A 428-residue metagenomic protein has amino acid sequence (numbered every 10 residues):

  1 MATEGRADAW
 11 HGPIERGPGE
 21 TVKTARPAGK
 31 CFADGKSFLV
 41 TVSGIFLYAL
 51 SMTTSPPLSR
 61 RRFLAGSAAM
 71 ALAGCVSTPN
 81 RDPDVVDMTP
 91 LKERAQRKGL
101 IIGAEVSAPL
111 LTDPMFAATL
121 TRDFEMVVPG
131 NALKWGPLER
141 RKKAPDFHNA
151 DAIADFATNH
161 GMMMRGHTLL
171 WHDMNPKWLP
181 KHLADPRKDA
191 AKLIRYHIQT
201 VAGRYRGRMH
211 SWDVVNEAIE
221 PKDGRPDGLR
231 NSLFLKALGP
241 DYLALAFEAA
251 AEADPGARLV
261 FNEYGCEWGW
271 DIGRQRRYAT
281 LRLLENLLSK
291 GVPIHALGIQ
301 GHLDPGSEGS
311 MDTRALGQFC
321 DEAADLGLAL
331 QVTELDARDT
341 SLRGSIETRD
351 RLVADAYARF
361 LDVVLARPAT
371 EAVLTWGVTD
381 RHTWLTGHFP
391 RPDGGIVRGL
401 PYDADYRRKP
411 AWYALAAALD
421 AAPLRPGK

Functional and structural regions predicted by a protein language model:
V42-G44, V76-E105, K428: C-terminal segment of N-terminal export signals and the immediately downstream linker at the start of the mature
F46-G74: N-terminal secretory signal peptides and thylakoid transit peptides that target proteins across membranes
R94-D151, F156, M163, T168-H182: N-terminal substrate-binding region of glycoside hydrolase catalytic domains
P109-T121, R195-I198, Q275-E285, Y357-F360: Short, acidic/polar
V127, A157, W212, L297 (+2 more regions): Conserved, mostly hydrophobic/aromatic
V128-N131, D151-C266, D339: Substrate-binding cleft and catalytic face of glycoside hydrolase catalytic domains, especially the flexible beta-alpha
A218-D223, G228-A237, A249, R314-E322 (+5 more regions): Aromatic-rich peripheral "rim/lid" segments of glycoside hydrolase catalytic domains that contact and position glycan
P240-L245, D254-R258, R277-R343, D362-L365 (+1 more regions): Glycoside hydrolase catalytic-domain groove-lining segments
